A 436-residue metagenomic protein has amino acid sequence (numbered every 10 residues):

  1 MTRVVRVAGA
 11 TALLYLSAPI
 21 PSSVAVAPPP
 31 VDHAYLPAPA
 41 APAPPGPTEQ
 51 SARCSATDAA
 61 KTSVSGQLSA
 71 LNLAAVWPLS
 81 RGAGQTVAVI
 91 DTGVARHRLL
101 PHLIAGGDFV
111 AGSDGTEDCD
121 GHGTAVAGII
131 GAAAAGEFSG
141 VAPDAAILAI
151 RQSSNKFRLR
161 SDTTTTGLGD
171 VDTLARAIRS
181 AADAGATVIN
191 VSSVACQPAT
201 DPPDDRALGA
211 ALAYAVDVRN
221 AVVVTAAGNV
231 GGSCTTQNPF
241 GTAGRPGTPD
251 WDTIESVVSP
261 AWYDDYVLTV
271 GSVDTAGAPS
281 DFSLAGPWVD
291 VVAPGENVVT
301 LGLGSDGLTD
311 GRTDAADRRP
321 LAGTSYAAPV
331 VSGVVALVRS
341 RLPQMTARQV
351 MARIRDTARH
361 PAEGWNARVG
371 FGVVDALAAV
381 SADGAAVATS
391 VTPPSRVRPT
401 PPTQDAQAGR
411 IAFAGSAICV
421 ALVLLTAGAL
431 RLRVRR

Functional and structural regions predicted by a protein language model:
M1-A27, G415-R433: Secretory targeting and sorting signals
Y15-P37, A135, P399-G409, A429-R436: C-terminal region of N-terminal signal peptides and the immediate post-cleavage residues of exported proteins
S17-G84, R98-L99: Protease zymogen maturation seam
A75-V87, T92-A105, S113-G167, Y266 (+2 more regions): Subtilisin-like serine protease catalytic core
Q152, G295-R368: Hydrolase catalytic cores
F157-S259, R319-A322, Y326: Substrate-binding/access-modulating region of protease and related hydrolase catalytic domains
V230-W288, T300-A322, E363-V369: Active-site-adjacent substrate-recognition loops and nearby beta-strands within hydrolase catalytic domains
L342-R435: C-terminal subdomain of the subtilisin-like protease fold in secreted/lumenal serine endopeptidases
